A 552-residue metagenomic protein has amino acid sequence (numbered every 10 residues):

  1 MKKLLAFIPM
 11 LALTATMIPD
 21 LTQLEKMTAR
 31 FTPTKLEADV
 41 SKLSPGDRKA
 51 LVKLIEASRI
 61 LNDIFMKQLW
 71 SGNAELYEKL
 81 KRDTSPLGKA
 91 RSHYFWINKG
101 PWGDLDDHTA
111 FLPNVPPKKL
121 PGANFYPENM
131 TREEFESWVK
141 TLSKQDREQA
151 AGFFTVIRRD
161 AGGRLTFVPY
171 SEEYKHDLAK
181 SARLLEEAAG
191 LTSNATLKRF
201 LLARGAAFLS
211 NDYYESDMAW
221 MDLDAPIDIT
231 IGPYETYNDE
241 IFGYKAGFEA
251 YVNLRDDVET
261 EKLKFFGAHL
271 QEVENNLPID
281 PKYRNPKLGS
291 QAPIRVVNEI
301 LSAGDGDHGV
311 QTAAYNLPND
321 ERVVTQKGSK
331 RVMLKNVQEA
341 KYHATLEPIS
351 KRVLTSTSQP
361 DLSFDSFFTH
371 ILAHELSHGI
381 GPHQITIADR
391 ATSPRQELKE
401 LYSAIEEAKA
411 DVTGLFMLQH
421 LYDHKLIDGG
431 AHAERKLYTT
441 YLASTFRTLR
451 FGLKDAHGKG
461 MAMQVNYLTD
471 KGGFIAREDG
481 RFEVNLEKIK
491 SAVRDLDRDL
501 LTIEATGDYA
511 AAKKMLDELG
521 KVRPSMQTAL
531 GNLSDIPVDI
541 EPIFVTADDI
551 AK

Functional and structural regions predicted by a protein language model:
L5-M17: Hydrophobic h-region of N-terminal signal peptides that target proteins for export in Gram-negative bacteria
M17-A110: N-terminal mature-domain "stem" immediately C-terminal to a signal peptide or N-terminal signal-anchor/transmembrane
L21-V52, Q145-I427, A431-T445, L449 (+1 more regions): Fold-level signature of zinc-dependent metallopeptidase catalytic domains
E56-D63, S92-G100, L184-E187, A203 (+3 more regions): Short, hydrophobic/amphipathic alpha-helical patches that form generic packing surfaces within helical domains
S71-G190, L197-L202, F208: Mature extracellular/secreted ectodomains of secretory-pathway proteins
L415-K514: Long, well-structured alpha-helical subdomains associated with metal-dependent extracellular/ecto-lumenal hydrolases
D497-K552: Extended, compositionally biased alpha-helical segments that mediate assembly or anchoring
